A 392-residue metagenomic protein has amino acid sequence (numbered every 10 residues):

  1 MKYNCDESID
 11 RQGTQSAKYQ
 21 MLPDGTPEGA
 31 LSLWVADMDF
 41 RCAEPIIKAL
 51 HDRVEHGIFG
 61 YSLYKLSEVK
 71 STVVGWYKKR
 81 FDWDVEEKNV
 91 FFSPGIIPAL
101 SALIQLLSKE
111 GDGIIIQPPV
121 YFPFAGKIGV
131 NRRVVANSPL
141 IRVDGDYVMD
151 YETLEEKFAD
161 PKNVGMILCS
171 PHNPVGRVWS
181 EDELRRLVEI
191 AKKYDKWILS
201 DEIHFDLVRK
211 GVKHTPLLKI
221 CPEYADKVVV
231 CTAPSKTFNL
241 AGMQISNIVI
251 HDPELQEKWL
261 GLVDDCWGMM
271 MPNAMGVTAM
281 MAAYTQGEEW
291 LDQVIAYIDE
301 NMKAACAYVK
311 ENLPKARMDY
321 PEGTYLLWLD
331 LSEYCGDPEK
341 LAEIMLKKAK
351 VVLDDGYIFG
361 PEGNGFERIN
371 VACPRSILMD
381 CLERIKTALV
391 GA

Functional and structural regions predicted by a protein language model:
K2-G95, A102, A283, G391-A392: N-terminal small-domain helix-loop-helix segment of the aminotransferase-like
F59-E189, D206-L207, G211-P222, V229: Conserved core of the PLP fold type I
I116, N137, L199-S200, L353-D355: Hydrophobic residues in well-ordered beta-strands that form the structural core
N131, K193-Y194, Y224, A349: Helix C-cap/helix->beta junction micro-motif
P222-D299, K303, A307, L389-V390: Conserved core segment of the aminotransferase class I/II
M281, Y297-C306, M318-L331, G363: Conserved glycine-rich beta-strand-loop-beta hairpin in the small C-terminal domain of fold type I
I344-L353, F359-A392: PLP-dependent enzyme catalytic core of the Aspartate aminotransferase-like
